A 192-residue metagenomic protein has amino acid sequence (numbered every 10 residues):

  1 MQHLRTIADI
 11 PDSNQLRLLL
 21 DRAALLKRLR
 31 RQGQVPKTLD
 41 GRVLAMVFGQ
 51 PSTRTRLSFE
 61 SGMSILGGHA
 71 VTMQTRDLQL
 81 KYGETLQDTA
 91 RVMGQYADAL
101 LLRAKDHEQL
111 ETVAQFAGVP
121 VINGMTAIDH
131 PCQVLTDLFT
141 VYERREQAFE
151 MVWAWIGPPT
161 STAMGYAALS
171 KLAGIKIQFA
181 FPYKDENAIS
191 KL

Functional and structural regions predicted by a protein language model:
M1-L57, S61, D129: Positively charged, low-complexity intrinsically disordered leader regions
I10, R22-L29, L66, Y96 (+2 more regions): Change "in soluble alpha/beta enzymes" to "in soluble alpha/beta proteins
V43-Y96: Active-site cofactor/substrate anionic-group-binding motifs, chiefly glycine- and Lys/Arg-rich phosphate-binding loops
G49-S61, R144-L192: Glycine-rich phosphate/diphosphate-binding loop of Rossmann-like nucleotide-binding domains
A70-T72, L100, V121, I177: Hydrophobic beta-strand scaffold residues
T75-L78, M125-H130, P182-D185: Short, acidic/turn-prone active-site loops that include or flank metal/cofactor- and phosphate-binding residues
Y82, H130-T136, N187-S190: Short, charged, surface-exposed secondary-structure boundary motifs
A90-M93, D98-L169: Anion-binding alpha/beta catalytic cores of soluble intermediary-metabolism enzymes, centered on
